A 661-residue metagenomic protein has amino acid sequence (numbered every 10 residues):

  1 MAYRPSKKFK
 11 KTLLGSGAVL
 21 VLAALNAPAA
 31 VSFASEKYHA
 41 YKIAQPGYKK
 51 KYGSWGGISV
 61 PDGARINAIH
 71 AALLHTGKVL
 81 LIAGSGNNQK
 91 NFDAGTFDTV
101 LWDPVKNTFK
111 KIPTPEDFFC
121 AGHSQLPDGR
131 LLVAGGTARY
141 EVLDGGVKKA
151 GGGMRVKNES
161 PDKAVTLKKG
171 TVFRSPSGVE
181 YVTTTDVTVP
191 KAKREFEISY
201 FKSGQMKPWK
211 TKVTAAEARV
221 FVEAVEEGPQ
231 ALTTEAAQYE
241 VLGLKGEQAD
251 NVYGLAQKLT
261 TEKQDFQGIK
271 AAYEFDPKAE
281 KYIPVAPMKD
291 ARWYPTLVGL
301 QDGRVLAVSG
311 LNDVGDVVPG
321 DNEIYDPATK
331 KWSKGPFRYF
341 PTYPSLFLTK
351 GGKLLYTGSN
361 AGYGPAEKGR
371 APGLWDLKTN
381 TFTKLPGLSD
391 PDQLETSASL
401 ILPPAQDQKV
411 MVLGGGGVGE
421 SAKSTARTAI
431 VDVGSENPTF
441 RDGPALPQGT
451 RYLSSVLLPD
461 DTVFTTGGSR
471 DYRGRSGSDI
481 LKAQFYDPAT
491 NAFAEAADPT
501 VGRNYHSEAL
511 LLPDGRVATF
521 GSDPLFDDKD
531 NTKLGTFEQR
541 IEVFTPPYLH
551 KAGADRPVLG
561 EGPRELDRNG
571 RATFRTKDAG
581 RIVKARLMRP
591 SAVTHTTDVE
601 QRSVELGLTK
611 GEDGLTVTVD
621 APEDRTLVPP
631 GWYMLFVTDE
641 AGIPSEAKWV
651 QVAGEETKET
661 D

Functional and structural regions predicted by a protein language model:
A2-G146, K168-K169, E262-D661: Kelch-like beta-propeller repeat domains
L20-L22, V142-K263: Short beta-strand/helix segments in adaptor/scaffold domains that form protein-protein interfaces within large
